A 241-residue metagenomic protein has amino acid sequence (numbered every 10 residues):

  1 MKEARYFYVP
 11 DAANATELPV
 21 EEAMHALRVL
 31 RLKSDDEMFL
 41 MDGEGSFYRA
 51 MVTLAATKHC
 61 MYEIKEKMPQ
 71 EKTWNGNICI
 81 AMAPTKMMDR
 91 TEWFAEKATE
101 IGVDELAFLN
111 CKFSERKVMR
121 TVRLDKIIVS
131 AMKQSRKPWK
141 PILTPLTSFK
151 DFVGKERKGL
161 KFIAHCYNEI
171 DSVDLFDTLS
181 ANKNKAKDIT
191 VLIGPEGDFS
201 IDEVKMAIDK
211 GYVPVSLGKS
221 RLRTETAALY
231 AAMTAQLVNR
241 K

Functional and structural regions predicted by a protein language model:
M1-Q70: N-terminal positively charged helical leader segments and presequences
P10-D11, V20, G43, A83-P84 (+3 more regions): Fold-independent oxyanion-binding glycine-rich loops and adjacent beta-strand/coil segments at enzyme active sites
M38, E63, E71-P84, L179 (+1 more regions): Mobile, glycine- and charge-enriched loop segments and immediately flanking short secondary-structure elements within
E71-I163: RNA substrate-binding interface of SAM-dependent RNA methyltransferases
A83, K117, E196, S220 (+1 more regions): Glycine- and other small-residue-rich loops at beta-strand/loop junctions that grip anionic moieties
I163-M206, Y212-L217: Active-site/ligand-binding-proximal alpha/beta "capping" segment
I201-K241: Structured adenosyl-cofactor binding patch, chiefly the S-adenosyl-L-methionine
